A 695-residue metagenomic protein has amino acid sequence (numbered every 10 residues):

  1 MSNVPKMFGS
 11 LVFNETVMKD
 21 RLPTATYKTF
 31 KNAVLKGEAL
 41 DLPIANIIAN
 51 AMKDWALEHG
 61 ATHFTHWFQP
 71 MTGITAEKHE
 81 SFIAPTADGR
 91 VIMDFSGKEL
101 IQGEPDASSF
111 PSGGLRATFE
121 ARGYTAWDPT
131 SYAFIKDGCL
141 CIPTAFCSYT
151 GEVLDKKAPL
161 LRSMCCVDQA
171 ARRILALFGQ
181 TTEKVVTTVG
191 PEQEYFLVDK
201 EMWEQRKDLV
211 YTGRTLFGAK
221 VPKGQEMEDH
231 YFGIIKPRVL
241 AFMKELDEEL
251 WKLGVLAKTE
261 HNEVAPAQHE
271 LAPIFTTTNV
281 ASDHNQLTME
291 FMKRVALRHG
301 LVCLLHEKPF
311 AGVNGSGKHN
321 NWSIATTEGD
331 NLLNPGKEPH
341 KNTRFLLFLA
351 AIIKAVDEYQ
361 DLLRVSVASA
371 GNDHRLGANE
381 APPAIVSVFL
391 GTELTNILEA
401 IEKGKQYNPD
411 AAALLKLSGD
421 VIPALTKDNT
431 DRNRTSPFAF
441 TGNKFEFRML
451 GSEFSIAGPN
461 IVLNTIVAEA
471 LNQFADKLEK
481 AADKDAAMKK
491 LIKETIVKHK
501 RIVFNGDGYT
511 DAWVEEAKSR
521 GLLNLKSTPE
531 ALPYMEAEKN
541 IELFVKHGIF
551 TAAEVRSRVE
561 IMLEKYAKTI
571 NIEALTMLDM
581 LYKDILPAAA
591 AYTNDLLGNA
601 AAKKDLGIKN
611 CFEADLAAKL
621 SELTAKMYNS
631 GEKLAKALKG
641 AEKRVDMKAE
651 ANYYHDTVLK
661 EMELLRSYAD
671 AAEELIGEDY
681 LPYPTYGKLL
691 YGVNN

Functional and structural regions predicted by a protein language model:
M1, K6-T16, C165, Q169 (+2 more regions): Flexible inter-domain linker/hinge segments
S2-N14, A33-L35, P222-Y231: Gly-rich Lys/Arg/Thr-decorated short loops/hinges at beta-loop-alpha junctions or inter-strand turns that position
F8-E120: Active-site core of metal-dependent hydrolases
I44-I48, F68-P70, K98-E99, F146 (+4 more regions): Active-site-proximal loop/turn and secondary-structure-junction residues that shape catalytic pockets, frequently
A61, T65-Q69, S282-R298, I324 (+3 more regions): Hydrophobic/aromatic-rich, well-ordered segments within soluble, folded domains that form packed cores
G73-D88, S108, R206, G213-T215 (+4 more regions): Short linear, low-complexity motifs centered on an aromatic residue
A121-L305, N314-G317, I324-E560: Glycine-rich, acidic/polar active-site loops that bind/position phosphate-bearing ligands
T495-N695: C-terminal amphipathic alpha-helical interaction region
